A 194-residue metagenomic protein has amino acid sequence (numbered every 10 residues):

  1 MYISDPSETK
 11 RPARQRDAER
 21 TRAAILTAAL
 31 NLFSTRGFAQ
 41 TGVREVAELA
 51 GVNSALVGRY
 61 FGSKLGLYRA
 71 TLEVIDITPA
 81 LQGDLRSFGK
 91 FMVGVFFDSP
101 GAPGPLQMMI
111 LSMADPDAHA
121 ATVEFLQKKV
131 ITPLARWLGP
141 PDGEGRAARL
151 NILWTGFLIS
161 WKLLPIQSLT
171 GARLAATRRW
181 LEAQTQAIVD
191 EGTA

Functional and structural regions predicted by a protein language model:
M1-R36, Q40-G51, L65-G66, D76: Basic, helix-initiating cap at the start of DNA-binding domains
I3, V43, R59, G89-K90: Membrane-embedded alpha-helical bundles of multi-pass transporters/translocases, especially carrier/permease families
A50-F61: Short hydrophobic/aromatic patch on the recognition helix
R59, A70-I75: Alpha-helical DNA-contacting segments of helix-turn-helix folds
I77-I110: Hydrophobic alpha-helical connector segments
M92, L106-M113, L150-L158: Short alpha-helical scaffolding segments that buttress acidic/His motifs in well-ordered protein cores
F97-T132: Amphipathic alpha-helical segments used for helix-helix packing
H119-E124, R136-A194: Hydrophobic/aromatic-rich alpha-helical bundle segments in the mid-to-C-terminal region
